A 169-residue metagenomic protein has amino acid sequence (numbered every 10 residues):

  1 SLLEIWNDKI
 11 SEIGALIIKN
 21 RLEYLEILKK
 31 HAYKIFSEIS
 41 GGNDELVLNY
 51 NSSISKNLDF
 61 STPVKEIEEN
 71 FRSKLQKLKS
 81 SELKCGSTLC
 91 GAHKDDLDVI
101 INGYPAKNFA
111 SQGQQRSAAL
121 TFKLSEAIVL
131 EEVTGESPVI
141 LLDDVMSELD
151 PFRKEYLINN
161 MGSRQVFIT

Functional and structural regions predicted by a protein language model:
L2-V139, E148-F152, Y156-N160, Q165: Conserved NTPase motor "head" modules and their coupling/switch loops across ABC/AAA+ ATPases, GTPases, and GHKL ATPases
D143-V145: Walker B catalytic acidic pair
